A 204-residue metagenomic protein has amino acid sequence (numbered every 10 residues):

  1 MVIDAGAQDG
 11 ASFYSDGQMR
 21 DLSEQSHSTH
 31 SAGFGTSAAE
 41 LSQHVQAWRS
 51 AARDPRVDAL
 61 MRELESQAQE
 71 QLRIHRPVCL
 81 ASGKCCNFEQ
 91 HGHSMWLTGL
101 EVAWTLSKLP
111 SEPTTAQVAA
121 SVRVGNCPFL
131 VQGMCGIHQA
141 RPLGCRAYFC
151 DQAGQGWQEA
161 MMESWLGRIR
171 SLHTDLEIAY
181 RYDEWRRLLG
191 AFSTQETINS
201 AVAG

Functional and structural regions predicted by a protein language model:
M1-C85, E89-G204: Short loop/turn segments that flank or connect secondary-structure elements
